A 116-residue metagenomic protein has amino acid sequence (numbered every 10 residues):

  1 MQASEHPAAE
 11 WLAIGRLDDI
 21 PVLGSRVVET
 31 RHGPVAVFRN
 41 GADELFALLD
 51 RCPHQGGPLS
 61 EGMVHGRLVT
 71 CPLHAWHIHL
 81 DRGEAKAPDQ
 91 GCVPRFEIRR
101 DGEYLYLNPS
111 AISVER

Functional and structural regions predicted by a protein language model:
M1-G66, P94-R116: N-terminal pre-ligand scaffold of iron-sulfur
C52, C71-H74: Short cysteine clusters
P58-H65, W76-A87: Iron-sulfur (Fe-S) cluster-binding segments and ferredoxin-like electron-carrier domains, especially [2Fe-2S]
L68-T70, D81, Y104: A general secondary-structure boundary signal
G91: Ligand-binding loop in jelly-roll beta-barrel domains
